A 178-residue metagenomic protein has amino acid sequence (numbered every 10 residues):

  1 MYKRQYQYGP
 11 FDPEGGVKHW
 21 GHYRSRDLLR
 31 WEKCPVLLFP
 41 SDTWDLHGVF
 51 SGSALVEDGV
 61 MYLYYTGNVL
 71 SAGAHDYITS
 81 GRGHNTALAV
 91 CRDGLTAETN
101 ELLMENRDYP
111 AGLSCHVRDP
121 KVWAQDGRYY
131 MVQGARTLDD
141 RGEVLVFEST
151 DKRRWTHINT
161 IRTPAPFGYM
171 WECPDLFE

Functional and structural regions predicted by a protein language model:
K3-C173, F177-E178: Beta-rich carbohydrate-recognition and catalytic domains
